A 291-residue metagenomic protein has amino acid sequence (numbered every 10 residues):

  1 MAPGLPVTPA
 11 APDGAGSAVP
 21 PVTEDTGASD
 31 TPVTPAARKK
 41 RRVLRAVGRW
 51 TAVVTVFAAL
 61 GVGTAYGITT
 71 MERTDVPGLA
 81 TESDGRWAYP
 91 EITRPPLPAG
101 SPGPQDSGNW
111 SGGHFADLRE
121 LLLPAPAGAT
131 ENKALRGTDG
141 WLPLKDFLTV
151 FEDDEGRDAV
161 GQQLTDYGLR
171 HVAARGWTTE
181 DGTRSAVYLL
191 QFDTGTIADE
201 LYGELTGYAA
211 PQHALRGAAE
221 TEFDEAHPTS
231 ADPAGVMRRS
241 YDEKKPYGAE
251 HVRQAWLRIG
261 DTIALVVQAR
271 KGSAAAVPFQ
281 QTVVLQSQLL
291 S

Functional and structural regions predicted by a protein language model:
M1-A37: Intrinsically disordered, low-complexity Pro/Gly-rich regions
D25, D30-F115: Hydrophobic single-pass membrane-targeting/anchoring helices
R41, T178-E180, A255-I259: Short glycine/proline-enriched loop/turn "hinge" motifs that connect secondary-structure elements and lie
T70, D193, G272: Short loop/turn segments at secondary-structure transitions that flank enzyme active sites
R73, G78-A80, Q163-R170, D261: Glycine-centered secondary-structure boundary/capping sites
W110-K244: A small/polar (G/S/T-enriched), proline-flanked helix-loop surface module common in exported/cell-envelope proteins
T206-S291: Extracellularly exposed regions in secreted/surface proteins, prominently low-complexity, repeat-rich
